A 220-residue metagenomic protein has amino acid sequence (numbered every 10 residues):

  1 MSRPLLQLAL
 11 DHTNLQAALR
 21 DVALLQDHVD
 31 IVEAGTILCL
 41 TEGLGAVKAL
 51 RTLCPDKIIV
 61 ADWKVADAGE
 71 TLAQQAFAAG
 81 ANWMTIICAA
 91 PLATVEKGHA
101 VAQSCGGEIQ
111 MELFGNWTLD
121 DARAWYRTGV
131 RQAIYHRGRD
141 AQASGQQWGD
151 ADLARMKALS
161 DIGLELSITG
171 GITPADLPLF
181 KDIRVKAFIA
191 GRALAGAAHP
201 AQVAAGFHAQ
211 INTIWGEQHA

Functional and structural regions predicted by a protein language model:
M1-E70, I109, A195-A197, A201-A209: Conserved N-terminal beta1-alpha1 strand-loop-helix module at the mouth
S2-L6, A68-G163: Conserved anion-binding
D11-H12, A61-E70, E112-W117, E165-A175: Glycine-rich beta-to-alpha transition loops that act as phosphate-gripper elements at the mouths of alpha/beta enzyme
Q26, V47-C54, E96-G106, Y126 (+2 more regions): Surface-exposed amphipathic alpha-helices with a cationic face
V32, M84, A133, F188-I189: Hydrophobic residues within beta-strands of alpha/beta enzymes
T36, C88, L113, R137-G138 (+2 more regions): Short secondary-structure boundary segments
G98, G149, K181-I183, A193-A220: C-terminal helical cap(s) of enzyme catalytic domains, especially alpha/beta-barrels
D150-I183, A187-I189, A193-L194: A C-terminal functional module that forms or caps the active site or interfaces directly with catalytic machinery
